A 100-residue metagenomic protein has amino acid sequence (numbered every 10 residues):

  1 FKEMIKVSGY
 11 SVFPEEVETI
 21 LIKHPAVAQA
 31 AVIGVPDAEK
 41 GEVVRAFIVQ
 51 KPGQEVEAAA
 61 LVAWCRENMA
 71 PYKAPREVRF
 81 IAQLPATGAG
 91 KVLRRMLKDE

Functional and structural regions predicted by a protein language model:
F1-K73, Q83, G88-D99: AMP-binding/adenylate-forming catalytic core of the ANL superfamily
V78-I81: General small-molecule cofactor/ligand-binding pocket signal
